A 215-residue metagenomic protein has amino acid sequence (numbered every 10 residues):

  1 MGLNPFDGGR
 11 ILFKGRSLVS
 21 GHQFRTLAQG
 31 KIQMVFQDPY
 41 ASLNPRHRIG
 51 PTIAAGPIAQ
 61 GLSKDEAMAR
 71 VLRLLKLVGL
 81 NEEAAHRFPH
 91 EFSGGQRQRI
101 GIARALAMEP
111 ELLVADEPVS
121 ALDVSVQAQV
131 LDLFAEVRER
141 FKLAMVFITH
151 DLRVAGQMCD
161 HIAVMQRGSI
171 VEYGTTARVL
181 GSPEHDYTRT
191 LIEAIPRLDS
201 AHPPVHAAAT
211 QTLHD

Functional and structural regions predicted by a protein language model:
P5, S17-Q33, P51, A59 (+1 more regions): ABC ATPase NBD coupling module
R25, T175-D215: Short catalytic/signature loops enriched in Gly
I58, D65-E83, I192-E193: Conserved ABC ATPase "signature" region
F88-F92, Q96: Conserved ABC ATPase signature
A107-E111: A short, proline-enriched helix->beta-strand linker immediately N-terminal to the Walker B motif in ABC-type P-loop
A155-Q157: A short, surface-exposed alpha-helical micro-motif characterized by mixed small hydrophobic and charged/polar residues
